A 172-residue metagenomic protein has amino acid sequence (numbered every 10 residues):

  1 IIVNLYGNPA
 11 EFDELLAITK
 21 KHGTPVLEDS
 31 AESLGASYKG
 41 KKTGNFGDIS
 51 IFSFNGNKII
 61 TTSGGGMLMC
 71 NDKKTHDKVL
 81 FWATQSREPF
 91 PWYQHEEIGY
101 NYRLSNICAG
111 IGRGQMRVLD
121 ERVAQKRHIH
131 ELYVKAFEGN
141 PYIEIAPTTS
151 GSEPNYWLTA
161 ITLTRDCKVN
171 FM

Functional and structural regions predicted by a protein language model:
I1-T62, M67-M69, K73-K74: Active-site phosphate-binding strand-loop segment of PLP-dependent enzymes
I1-V3, N8-E14, K21, S37 (+1 more regions): PLP-dependent aminotransferase class I/II
